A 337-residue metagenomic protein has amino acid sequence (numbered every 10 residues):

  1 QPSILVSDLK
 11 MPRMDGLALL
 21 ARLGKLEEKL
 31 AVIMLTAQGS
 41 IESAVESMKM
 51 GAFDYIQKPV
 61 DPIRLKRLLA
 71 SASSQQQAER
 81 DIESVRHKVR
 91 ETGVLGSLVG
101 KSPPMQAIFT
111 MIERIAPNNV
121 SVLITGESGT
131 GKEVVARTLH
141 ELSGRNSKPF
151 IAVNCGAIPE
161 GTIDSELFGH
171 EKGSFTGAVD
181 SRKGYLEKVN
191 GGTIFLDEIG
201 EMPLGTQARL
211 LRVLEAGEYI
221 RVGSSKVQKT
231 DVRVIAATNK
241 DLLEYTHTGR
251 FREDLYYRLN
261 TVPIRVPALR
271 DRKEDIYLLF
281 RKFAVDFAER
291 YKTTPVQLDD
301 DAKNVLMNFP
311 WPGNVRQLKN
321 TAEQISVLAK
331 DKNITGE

Functional and structural regions predicted by a protein language model:
Q1-V6: Active-site beta3 strand of CheY-like receiver
D8, T36, E198: Active-site residues of response regulator receiver
P12, T36, S40, M202: The feature encodes the CheY-like receiver
D15-A18: Acidic catalytic/metal-coordinating carboxylates
V60, M111-T176, E187-P203, A268-K273 (+2 more regions): Conserved post-Walker A coupling segment in P-loop NTPases
I63, R67-S73, S143-K148, G223-R233 (+1 more regions): Nucleotide-binding/hydrolysis machinery
R64-E127: Flexible nucleotide-interacting loop at or near the entrance of a catalytic core
